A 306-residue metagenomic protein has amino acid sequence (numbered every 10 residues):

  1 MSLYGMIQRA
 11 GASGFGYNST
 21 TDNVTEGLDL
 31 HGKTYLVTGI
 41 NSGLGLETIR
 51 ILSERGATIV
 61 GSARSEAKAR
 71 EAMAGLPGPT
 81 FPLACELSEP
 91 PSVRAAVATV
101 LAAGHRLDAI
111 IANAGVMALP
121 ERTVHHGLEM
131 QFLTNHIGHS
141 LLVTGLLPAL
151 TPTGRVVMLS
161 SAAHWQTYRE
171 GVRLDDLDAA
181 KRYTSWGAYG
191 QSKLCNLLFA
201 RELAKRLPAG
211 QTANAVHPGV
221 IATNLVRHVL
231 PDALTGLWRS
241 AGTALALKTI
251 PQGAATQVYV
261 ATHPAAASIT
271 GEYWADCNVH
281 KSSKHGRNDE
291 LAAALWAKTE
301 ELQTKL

Functional and structural regions predicted by a protein language model:
S2-M6, S13-V229, L302-L306: Rossmann-fold NAD(P)H-dependent dehydrogenase/reductase core
R9-F15, S192, A215, S240-H280 (+1 more regions): C-terminal helical subdomain
G61, C85, L245, K284-R287: Pocket-edge positions in alpha/beta enzyme catalytic cores
L119-P120, S282-H285: A generic structural signal for short coil/turn motifs at secondary-structure boundaries
L177-A180, D232-T243: A short C-terminal helix-loop "cap" of Rossmann-like NAD(P)-dependent dehydrogenase/epimerase domains
E202, T256-Y259, K298: Generic recognition of well-ordered alpha-helical segments
G286-L306: C-terminal amphipathic/interface module of NAD(P)-dependent oxidoreductases and related NAD-binding regulators
